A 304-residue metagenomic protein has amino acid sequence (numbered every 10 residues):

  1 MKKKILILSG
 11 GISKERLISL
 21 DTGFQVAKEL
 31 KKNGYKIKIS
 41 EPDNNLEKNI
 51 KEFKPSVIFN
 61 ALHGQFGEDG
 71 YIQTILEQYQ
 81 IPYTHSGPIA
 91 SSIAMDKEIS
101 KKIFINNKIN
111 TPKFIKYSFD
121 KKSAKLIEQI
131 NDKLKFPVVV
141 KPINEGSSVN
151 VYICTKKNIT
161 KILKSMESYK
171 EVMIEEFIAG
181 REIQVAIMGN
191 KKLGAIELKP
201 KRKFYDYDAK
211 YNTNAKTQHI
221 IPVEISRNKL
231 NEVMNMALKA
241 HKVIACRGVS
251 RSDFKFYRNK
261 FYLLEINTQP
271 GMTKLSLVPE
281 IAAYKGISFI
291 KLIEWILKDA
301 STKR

Functional and structural regions predicted by a protein language model:
M1-M95, I99, S118-L126, D299-R304: ATP-binding N-terminal substructure of ATP-dependent carboxylate-amine bond-forming enzymes
K2-S9, I93-R181: Active-site nucleotide/adenylate-binding loops and adjacent lid/helix of ATP-dependent enzymes
K31, E77, I105, D132 (+1 more regions): Anion (oxyanion) recognition and catalysis
I37, P82-Y83, T111, V138 (+1 more regions): Hydrophobic beta-strand scaffold residues
T155-E232, F256-Y262: Phosphate-binding site of ATP-dependent enzymes
E176, V185-I187, H241-K274, A282: Conserved metal-phosphate-binding beta-hairpin within the catalytic cores of diverse ATP-dependent phosphoryl-transfer
E197-S250, E280-R304: Active-site "cap" helix and flanking loop/linker of ATP-utilizing ligase/carboxylase catalytic domains
